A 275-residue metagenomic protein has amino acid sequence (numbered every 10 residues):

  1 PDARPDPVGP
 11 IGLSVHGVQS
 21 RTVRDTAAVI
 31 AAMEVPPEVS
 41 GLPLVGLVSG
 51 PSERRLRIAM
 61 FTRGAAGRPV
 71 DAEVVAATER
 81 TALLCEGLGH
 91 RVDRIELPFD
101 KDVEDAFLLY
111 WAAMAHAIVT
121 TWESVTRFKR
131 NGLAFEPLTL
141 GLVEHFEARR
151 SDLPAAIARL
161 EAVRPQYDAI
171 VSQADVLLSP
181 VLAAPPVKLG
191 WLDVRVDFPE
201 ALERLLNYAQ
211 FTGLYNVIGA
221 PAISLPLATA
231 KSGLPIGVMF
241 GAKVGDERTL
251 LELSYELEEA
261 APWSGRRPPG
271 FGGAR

Functional and structural regions predicted by a protein language model:
P1-E79, E252, A261-R275: A short helix-breaking turn/cap at a secondary-structure junction
S14-R21, E144-F146, F240-G241: Short, well-ordered beta-strand elements within core beta-sheets of diverse protein domains
V18, L234-K243, L250-L251: Short, well-ordered beta-strand elements
S52-T62, A112-D168, P180, A184 (+1 more regions): Short helix-loop capping/hinge segments that flank enzyme active sites or metal/cofactor-binding pockets
G67, P185-P186: Short glycine-rich, flexible loops that bind phosphorylated cofactors or substrates
V70-E96, V119-K129, L153-A174, L206: Acyltransferase
V187-A209: Short, surface-exposed loop/helix-turn segments at secondary-structure junctions that function as lids/hinges flanking
L214-N216: Conserved short alpha-helical elements in the N-terminal third of ANL/AMP-binding
